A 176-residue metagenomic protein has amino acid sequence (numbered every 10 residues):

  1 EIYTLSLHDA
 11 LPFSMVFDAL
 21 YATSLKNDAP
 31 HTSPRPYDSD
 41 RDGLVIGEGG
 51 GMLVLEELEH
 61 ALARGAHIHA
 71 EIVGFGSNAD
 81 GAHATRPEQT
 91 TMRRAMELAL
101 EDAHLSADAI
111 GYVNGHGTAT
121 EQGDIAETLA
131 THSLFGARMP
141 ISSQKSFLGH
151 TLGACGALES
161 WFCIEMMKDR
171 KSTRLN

Functional and structural regions predicted by a protein language model:
E1-D9, T173-N176: Single conserved hydrophobic/aromatic residue that forms the stacking wall/gate of nucleotide- or nucleobase-binding
S6, A10-V16, A107-G123, R138: Conserved beta-ketoacyl condensing-enzyme motif
P12-P34, M52, N78-R94, T118-A130 (+2 more regions): Active-site-adjacent elements of ketosynthase-type condensing enzymes
L20-V45, T128-L158: Conserved catalytic cysteine-centered active-site region of acyl-thioester-dependent Claisen-condensing enzymes
D28-A103, G111-Y112: Condensing-enzyme catalytic core mediating Claisen C-C bond formation in acyl metabolism
E56-E59, W161-K168: Short glycine/serine- and small hydrophobic-enriched flexible loop segments
F75-D80, Y112-T120, K145-L152: A short beta-alpha structural unit
A95-A103, L134, C163, M167: Stable alpha-helical structural segments in soluble proteins, enriched in small hydrophobic residues
